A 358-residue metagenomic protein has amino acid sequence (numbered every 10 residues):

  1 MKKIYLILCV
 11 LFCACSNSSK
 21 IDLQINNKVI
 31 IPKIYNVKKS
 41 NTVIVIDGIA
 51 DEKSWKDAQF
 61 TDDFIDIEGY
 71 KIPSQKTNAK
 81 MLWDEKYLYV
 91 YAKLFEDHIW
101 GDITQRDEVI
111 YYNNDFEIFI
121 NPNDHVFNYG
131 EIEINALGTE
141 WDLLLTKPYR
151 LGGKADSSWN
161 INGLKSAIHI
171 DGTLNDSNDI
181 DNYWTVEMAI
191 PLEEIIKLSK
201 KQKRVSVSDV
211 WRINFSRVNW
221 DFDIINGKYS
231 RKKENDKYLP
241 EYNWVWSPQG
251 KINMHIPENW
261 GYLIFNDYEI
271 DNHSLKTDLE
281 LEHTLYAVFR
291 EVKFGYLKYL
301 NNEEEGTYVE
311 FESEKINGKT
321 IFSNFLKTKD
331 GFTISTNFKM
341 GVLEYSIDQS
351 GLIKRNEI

Functional and structural regions predicted by a protein language model:
I4-C13: Sec-dependent N-terminal signal peptides
C15-E304, E312-F332, K339-E344, E357-I358: Structural preference for beta-rich elements and adjacent junctions enriched in aromatics
Y345-Q349: N-terminal, intrinsically disordered, basic low-complexity segments enriched in Arg/Pro/Ser/Thr
S350-I358: C-terminal beta-sandwich/jelly-roll accessory domains of carbohydrate-active enzymes
